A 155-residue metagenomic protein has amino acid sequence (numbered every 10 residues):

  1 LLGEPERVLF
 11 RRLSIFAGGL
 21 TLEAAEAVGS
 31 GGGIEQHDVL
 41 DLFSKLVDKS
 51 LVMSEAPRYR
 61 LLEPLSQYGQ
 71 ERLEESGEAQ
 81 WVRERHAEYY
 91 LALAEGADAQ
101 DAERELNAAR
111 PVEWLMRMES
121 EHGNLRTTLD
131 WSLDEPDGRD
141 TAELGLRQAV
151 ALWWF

Functional and structural regions predicted by a protein language model:
L2-E88, L129, L133-W153: C-terminal boundary/linker of central alpha/beta nucleotide-binding cores
R85, A92, A97-F155: Leucine-rich, hydrophobic repeat-scaffold detector
